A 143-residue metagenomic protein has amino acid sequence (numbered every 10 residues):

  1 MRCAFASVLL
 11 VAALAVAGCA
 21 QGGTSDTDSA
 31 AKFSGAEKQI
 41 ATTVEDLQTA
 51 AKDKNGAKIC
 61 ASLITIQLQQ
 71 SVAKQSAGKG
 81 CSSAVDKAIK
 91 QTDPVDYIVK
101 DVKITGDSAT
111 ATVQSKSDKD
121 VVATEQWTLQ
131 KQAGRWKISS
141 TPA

Functional and structural regions predicted by a protein language model:
M1-G18: Sec-dependent bacterial lipoprotein signal peptides
A15-A30: Bacterial lipoprotein signal-peptidase II cleavage site
A20, I59-L63, G80-A84: Sequence contexts marking disulfide-bonded cysteines in secreted/extracellular proteins
S34-K54: Short, aromatic-enriched amphipathic alpha-helices that serve as compact interaction elements
L47, I59, L129: Hydrophobic pocket/interface hotspot
D53-S71: Short, well-ordered alpha-helical segments enriched in acidic and aromatic residues
G78-T124, A143: Surface-exposed, charged secondary-structure patches
V122-A143: Short beta-strand edge/turn micro-motifs at domain boundaries
